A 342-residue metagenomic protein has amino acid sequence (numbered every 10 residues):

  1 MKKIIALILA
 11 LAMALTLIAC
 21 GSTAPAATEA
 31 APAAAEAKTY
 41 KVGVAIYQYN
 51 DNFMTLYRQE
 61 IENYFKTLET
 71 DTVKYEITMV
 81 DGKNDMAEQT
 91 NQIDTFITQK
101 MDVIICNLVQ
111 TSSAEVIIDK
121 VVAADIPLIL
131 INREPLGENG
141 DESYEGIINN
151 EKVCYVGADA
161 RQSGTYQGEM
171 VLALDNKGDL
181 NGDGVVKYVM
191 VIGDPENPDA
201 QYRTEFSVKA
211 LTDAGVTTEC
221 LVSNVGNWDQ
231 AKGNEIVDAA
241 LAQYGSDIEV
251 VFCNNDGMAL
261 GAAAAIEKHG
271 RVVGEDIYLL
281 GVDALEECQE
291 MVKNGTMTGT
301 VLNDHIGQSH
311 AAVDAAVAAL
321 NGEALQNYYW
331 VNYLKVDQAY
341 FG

Functional and structural regions predicted by a protein language model:
M1-K41, I97-T98, D119-I126, A339-G342: Short, low-complexity disordered leader/linker segments with a strong preference for bacterial N-terminal type II
K38, Y49, G140, G184-P195 (+3 more regions): Hinge/cleft segment of the Venus flytrap/periplasmic-binding protein
K41-L68, T78-T95, Q99-M101, N107-S112 (+4 more regions): Extracytoplasmic "Venus flytrap"
V42, Q89, C154-V185, G233 (+2 more regions): Hydrophobic alpha-helical segments within soluble ligand-binding/sensing domains
F53-L68, S163-M170, P198-T217, K232 (+2 more regions): Short, solvent-exposed amphipathic alpha-helices that sit in or adjacent to ligand/effector-binding or catalytic
L68-G82, M190, T212-Q230: Short beta-strand elements in bilobed, periplasmic/extracellular small-molecule ligand-binding domains
D94, T98, C106-A124, L128 (+3 more regions): Hydrophobic alpha-helical
I117-Q162, G184, L285-K293, T298: Flexible loop/hinge segments that line or gate small-molecule binding clefts
